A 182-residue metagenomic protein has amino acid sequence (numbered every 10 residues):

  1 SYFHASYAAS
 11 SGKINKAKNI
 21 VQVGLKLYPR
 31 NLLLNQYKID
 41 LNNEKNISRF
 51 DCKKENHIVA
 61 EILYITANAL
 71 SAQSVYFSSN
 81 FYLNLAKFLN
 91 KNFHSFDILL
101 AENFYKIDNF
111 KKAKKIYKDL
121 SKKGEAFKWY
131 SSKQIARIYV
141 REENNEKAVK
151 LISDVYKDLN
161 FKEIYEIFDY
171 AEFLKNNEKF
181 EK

Functional and structural regions predicted by a protein language model:
S1, L34, F96, Y130-S131 (+1 more regions): TPR alpha-solenoid repeat register
S10, D40, E44, A72 (+3 more regions): Register position in tetratricopeptide repeats
P29, K91, E125-A126, N160-F161: Short coil turns that delineate tetratricopeptide repeat
I47-I62: TPR-adjacent "capping" and linker segments in tetratricopeptide-repeat scaffold/adaptor proteins
